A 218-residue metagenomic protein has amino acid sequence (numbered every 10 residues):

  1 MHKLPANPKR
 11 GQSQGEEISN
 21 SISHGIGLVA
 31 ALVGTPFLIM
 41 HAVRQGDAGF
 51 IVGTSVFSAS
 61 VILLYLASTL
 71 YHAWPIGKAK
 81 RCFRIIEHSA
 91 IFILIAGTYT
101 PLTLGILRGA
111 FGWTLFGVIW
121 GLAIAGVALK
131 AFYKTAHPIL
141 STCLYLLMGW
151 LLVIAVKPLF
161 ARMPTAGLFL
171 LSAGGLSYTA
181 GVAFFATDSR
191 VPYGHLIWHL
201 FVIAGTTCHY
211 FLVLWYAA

Functional and structural regions predicted by a protein language model:
M1-A218: Multi-pass alpha-helical transmembrane bundles in non-GPCR membrane proteins that perform intramembrane catalysis
